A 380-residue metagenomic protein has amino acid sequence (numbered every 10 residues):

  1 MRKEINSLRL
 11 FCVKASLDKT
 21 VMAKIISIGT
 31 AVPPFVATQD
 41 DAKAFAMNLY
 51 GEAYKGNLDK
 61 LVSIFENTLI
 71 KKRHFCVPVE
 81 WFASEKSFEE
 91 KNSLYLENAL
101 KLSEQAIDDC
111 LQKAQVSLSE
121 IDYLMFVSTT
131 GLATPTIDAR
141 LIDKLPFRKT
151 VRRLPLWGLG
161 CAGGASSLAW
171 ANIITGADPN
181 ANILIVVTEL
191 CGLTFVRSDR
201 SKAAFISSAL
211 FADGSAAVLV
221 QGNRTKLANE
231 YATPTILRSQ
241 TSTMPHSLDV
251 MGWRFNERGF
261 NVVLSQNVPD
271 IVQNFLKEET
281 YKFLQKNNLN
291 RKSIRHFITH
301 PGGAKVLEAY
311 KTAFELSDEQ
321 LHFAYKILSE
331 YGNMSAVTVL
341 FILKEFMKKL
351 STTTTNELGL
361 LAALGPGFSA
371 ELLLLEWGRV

Functional and structural regions predicted by a protein language model:
S16-E97, R197-N274, E278, L364 (+1 more regions): Condensing-enzyme catalytic core mediating Claisen C-C bond formation in acyl metabolism
K19, T130, D143, R148-T150 (+5 more regions): Claisen-condensing/thiolase-fold acyl-transfer catalytic domains that form or cleave C-C bonds in fatty acid
S27-G29, V127, W157, N182-E189 (+2 more regions): Short beta-strand segments
I64, T68-F147, R153, G158 (+1 more regions): Conserved beta-ketoacyl condensing-enzyme motif
N98-A114, I137, W170, S215 (+2 more regions): Short, well-ordered amphipathic alpha-helical segments that serve as non-catalytic structural scaffolds within diverse
A133-F147, V186-R197, L248-W253, L307-L321: Acidic-glycine-rich active-site phosphate/pyrophosphate-binding loop
